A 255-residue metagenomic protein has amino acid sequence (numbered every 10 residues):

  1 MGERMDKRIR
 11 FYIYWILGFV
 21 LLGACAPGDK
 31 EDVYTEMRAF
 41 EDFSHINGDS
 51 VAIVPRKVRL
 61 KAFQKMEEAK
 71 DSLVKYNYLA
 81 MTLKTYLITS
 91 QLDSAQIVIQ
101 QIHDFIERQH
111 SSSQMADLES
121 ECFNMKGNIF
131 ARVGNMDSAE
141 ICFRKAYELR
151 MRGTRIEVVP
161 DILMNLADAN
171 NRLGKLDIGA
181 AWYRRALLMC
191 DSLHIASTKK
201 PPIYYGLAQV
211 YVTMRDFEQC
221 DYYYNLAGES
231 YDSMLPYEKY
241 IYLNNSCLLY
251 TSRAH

Functional and structural regions predicted by a protein language model:
C25-Y78: N-terminal leader/linker segments that initiate helical-solenoid repeat arrays
Q64-L73, F105-A116, R150-I156, C190-S197 (+1 more regions): Flexible helix-coil transition and linker loops at the boundaries of alpha-helical arrays
Y250-H255: Conserved small/polar residues in nucleotide/adenosyl-binding loops
